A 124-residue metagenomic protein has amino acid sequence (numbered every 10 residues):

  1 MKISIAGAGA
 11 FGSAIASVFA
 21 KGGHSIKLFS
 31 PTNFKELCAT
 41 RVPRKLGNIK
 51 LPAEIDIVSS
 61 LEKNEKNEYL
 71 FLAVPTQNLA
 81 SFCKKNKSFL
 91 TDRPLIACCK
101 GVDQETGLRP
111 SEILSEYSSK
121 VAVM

Functional and structural regions predicted by a protein language model:
M1-L51, D56-S59: NAD(P)+-binding Rossmann beta1-loop-alpha1 motif at the extreme N-terminus of oxidoreductases
L51, V58-M124: Rossmann-like NAD(P)(H) cofactor-binding subdomain of soluble oxidoreductases
